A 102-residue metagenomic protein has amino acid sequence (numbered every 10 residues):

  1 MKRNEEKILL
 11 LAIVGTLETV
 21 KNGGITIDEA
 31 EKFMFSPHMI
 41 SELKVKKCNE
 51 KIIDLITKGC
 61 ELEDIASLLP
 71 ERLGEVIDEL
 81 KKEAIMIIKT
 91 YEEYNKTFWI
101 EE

Functional and structural regions predicted by a protein language model:
M1-E102: Acidic, Ser/Pro/Thr-rich low-complexity regulatory regions and the short amphipathic helical interaction modules they
